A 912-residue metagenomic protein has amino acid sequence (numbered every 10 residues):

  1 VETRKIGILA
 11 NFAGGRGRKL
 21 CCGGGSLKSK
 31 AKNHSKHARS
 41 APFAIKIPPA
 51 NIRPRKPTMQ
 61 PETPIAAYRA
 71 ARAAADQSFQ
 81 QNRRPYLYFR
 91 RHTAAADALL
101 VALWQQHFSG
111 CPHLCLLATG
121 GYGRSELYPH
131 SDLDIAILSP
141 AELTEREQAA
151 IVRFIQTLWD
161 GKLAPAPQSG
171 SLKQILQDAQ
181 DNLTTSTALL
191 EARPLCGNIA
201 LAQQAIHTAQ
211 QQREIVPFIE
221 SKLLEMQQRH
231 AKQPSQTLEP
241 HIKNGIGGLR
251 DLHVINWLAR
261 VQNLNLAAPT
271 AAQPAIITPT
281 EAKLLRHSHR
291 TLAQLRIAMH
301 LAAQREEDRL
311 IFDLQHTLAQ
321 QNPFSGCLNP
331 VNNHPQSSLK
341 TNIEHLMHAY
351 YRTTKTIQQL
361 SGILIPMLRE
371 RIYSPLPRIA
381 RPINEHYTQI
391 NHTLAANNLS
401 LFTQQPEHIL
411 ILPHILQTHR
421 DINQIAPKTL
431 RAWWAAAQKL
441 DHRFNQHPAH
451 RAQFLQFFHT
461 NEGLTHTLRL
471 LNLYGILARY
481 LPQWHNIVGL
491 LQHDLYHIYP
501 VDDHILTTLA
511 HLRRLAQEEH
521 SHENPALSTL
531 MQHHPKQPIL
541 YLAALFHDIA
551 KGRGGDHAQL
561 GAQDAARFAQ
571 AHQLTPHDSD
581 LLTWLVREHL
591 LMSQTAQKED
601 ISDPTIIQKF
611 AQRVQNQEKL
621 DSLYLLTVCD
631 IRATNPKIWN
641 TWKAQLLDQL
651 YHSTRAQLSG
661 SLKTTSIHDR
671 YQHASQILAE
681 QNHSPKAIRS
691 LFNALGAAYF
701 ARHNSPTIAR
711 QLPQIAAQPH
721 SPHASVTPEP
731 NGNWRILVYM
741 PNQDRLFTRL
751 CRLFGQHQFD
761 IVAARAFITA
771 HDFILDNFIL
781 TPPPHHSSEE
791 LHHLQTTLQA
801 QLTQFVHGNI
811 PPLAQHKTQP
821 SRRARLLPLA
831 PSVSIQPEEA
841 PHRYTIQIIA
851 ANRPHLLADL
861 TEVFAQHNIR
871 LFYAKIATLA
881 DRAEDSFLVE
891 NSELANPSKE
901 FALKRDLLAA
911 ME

Functional and structural regions predicted by a protein language model:
R55-P112, H130, Q236: N-terminal regions immediately upstream of nucleotidyltransferase
A75, R213-R369, N423, P535-K536: Conserved nucleotidyltransferase catalytic core and NTase-mimicking acidic/glycine-rich helix/loop elements in nucleic
T93-V101, L138, E147-A200, Q294 (+1 more regions): Conserved catalytic core of two-metal-ion nucleotidyltransferases
A94-L117, W257-I277, I498-L540, L560 (+1 more regions): Alpha-helical phosphate/pyrophosphate-handling elements in metalloenzyme active cores
D97-Q148: Active-site nucleotide-donor binding segment shared across nucleotidyl transfer reactions
G120, S131-L133, L252, T508 (+3 more regions): His-Asp-centered metal-binding catalytic motifs of divalent-metal-dependent phosphohydrolases/nucleases
Q168-G197, L238, L495, S521-P535 (+3 more regions): Histidine/acidic-rich helix-loop-helix segments that form or flank divalent-metal centers in metalloenzyme catalytic
T291-L292, Q320-Q321, K340-L394, H466 (+3 more regions): Regulatory modules associated with amino-acid/nitrogen control
